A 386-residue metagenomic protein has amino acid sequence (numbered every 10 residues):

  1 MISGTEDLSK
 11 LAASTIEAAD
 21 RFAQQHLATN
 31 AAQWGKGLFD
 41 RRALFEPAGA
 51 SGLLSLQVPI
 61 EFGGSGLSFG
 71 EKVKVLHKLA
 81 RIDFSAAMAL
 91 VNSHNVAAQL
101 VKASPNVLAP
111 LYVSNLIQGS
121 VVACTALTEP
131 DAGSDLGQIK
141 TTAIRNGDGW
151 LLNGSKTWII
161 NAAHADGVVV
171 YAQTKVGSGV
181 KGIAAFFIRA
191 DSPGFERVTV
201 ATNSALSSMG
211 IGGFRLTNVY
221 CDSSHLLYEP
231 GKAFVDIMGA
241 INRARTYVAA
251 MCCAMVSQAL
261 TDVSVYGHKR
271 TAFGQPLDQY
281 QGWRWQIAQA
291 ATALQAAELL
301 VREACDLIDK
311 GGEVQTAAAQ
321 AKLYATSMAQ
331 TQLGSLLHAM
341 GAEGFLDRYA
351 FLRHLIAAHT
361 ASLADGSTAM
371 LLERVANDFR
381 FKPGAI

Functional and structural regions predicted by a protein language model:
M1-V91, L111, D378-I386: Amphipathic, small/basic residue-rich leader segments at the start of a protein or domain
I2-G4, N95, M340-I386: Glycine-rich phosphate/cofactor-binding loops in nucleotide/flavin-utilizing enzymes
S3-K10, T15, R197-Q295, A361 (+1 more regions): Glycine-rich beta->alpha junctions and the first turn(s) of the following alpha-helix
A28-K36, H268-Q275, A291-Y324, L337-F345: C-terminal helix-coil-helix/basic helical segment that borders enzyme active sites and/or dimer interfaces and provides
L56, G119-T128: A short, Trp-centered hydrophobic/proline-enriched beta-strand micro-motif
F84-V107, G133-L136: N-terminal glycine-rich flavin-associated loop
T141-I144: A structural signal for short hydrophobic beta-strand segments in well-ordered beta-sheet cores
N153-R197: A short core secondary-structure module
